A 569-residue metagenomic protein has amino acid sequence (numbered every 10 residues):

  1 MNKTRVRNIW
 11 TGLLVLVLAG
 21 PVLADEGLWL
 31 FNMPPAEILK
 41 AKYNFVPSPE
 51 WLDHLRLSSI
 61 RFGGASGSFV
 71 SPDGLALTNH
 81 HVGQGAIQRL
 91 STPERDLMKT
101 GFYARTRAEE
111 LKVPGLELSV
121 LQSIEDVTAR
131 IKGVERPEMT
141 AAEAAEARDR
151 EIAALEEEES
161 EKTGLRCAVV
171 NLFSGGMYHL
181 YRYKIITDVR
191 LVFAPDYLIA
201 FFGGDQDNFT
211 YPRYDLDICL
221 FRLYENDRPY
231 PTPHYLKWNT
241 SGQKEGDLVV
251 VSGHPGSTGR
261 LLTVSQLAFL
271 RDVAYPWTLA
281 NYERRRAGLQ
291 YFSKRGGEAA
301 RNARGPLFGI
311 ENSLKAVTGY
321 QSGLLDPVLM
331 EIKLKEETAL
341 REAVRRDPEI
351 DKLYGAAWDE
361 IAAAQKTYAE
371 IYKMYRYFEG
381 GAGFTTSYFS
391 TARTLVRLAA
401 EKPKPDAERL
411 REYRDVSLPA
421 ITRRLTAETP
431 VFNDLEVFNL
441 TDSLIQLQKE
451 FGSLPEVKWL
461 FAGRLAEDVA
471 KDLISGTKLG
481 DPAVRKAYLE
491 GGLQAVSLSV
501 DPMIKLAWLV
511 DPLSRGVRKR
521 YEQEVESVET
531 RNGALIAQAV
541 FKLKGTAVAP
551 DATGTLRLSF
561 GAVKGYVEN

Functional and structural regions predicted by a protein language model:
N2-W10: Bacterial N-terminal signal peptides that target proteins for export
W10-P21: Bacterial N-terminal signal peptides
G20-N569: Terminal presequence/propeptide segments associated with secretion/organelle targeting and zymogen/polyprotein
